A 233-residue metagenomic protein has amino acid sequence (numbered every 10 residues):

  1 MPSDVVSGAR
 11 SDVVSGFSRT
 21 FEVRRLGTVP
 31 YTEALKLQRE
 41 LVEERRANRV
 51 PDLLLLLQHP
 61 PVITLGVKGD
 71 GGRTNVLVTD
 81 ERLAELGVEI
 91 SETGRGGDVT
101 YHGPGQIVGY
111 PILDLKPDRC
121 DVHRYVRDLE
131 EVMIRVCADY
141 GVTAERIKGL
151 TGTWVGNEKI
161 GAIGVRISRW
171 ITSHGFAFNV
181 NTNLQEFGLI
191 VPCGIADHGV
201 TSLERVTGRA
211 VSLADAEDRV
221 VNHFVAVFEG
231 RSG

Functional and structural regions predicted by a protein language model:
M1-W154, K159-I160, A210-V211: N-terminal lobe of the biotin/lipoate ligase/transferase fold
G69, I167, G194: A short beta-strand motif that forms part of the nucleic acid-binding face of small beta-barrel RNA-binding folds
T74-T79, I160-V180, L184: Short, conserved beta-strand/beta-arch hydrophobic-aromatic motifs that form part of recognition grooves or interface
L83, T153, H174, I190-H198: RNase H-like, Mg2+-dependent phosphodiesterase core, and more generally RNA phosphate-backbone-engaging helix-loop
G109-P111, T151, I163-V165, F176-V180 (+1 more regions): A structural signal for short, well-ordered beta-strand segments
L184-G233: C-terminal accessory segment of soluble enzyme catalytic cores
